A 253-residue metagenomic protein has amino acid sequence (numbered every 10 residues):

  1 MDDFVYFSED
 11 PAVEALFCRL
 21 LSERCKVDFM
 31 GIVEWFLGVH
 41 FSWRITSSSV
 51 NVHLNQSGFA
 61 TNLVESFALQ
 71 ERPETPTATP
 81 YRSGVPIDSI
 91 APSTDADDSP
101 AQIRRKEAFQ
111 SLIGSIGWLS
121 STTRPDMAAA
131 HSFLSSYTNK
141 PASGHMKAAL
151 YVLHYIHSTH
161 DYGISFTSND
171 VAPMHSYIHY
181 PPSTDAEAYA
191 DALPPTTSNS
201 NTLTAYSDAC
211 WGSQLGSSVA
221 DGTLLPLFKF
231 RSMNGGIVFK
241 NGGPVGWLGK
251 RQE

Functional and structural regions predicted by a protein language model:
M1-K26, S42-N55, S136-G144: Catalytic palm subdomain of template-directed nucleic-acid polymerases, centered on the conserved carboxylate motif
M1-L16, R24-V33, L119-A130, G246: Active-site palm subdomain of RNA-directed nucleic acid polymerases
V5, H40, M174-S176: Conserved beta-strand/loop block within the catalytic cores of divalent metal-dependent phospho-transfer/hydrolysis
V27, F41, A205-S207: Generic structural motif
F29-S57, G84-S89: Short, conserved secondary-structure transition motifs
A60-E253: Divalent metal-binding acidic/histidine catalytic loops
